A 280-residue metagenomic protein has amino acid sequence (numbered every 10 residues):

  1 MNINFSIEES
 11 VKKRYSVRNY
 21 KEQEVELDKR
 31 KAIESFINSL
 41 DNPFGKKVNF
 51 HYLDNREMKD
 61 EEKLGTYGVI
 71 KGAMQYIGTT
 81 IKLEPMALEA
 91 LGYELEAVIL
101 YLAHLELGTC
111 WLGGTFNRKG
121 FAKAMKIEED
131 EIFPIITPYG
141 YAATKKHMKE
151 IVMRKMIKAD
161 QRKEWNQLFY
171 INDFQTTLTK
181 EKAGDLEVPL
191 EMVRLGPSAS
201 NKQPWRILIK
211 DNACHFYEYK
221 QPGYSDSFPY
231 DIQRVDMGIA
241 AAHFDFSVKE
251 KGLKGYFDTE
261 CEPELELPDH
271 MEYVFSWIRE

Functional and structural regions predicted by a protein language model:
M1-E280: Acidic, surface-exposed loops and disordered segments
